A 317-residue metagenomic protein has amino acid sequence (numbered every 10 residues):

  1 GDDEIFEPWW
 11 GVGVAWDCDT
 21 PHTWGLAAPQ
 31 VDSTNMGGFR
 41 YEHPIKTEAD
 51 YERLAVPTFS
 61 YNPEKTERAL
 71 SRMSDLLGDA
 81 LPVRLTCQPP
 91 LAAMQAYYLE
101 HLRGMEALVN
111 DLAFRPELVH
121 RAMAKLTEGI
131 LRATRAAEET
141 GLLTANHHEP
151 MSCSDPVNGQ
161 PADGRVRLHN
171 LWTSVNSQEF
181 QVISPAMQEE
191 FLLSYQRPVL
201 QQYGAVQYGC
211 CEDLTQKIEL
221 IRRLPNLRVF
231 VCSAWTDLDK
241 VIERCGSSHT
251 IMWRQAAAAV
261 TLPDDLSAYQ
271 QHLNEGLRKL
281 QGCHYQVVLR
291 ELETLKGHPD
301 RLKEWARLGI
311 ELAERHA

Functional and structural regions predicted by a protein language model:
G1-W10: Ser/Thr/Asn(+Pro)-rich, low-complexity disordered segments
D2, W16-C18, L77: Generic hydrophobic/packing signal
W10-G25: Terminal, charged accessory segments of proteins
T23-S33, P90-M94: Conserved oxyanion/phosphate-binding beta-strand-loop segments in alpha/beta enzyme cores
S33-S71: A gly/proline- and charged-residue-enriched helix-loop-helix capping module
V56-A317: Active-site loop segments of alpha/beta catalytic cores
